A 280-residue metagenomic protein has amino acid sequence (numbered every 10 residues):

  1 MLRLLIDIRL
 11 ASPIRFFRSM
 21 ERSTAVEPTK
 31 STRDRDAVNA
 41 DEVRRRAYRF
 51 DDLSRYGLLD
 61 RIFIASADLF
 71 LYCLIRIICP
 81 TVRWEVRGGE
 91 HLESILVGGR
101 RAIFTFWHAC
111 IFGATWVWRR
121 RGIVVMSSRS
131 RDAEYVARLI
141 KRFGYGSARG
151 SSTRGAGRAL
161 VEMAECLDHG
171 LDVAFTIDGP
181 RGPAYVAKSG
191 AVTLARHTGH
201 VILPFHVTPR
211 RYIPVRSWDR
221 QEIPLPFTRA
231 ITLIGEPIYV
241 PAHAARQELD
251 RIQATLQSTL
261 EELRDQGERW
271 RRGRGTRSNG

Functional and structural regions predicted by a protein language model:
M1-S31: N-terminal amphipathic/basic-hydrophobic helices that include classical n-h-c signal peptides and signal-anchor
L5, R55-V82, W116, Y135 (+3 more regions): Alpha-helical membrane-targeting segments
E21-T115, R119-R120, T255-G280: Membrane-anchoring hydrophobic helices of lipid-metabolizing enzymes
A65-R87, V124-D168: Membrane-interfacial amphipathic helices and adjacent loop/beta segments that form the lipid-substrate binding surface
G98-R154, T198, P214: Catalytic core of membrane glycerolipid acyltransferases/transacylases, capturing the structured, soluble-facing
E162-L194, T198: Catalytic-site beta-strand/loop segments enriched in glycine and acidic/polar residues
V186-R246: A cross-family acyltransferase "interaction/gating" segment
